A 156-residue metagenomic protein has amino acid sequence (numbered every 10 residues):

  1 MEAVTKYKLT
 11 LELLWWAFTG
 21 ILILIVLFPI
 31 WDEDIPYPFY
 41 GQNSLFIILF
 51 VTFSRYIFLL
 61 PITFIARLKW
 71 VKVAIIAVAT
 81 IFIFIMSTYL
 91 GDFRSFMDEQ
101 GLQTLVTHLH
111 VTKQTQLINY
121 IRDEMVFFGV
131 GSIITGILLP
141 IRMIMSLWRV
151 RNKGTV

Functional and structural regions predicted by a protein language model:
M1-E2, I65-I81: Alpha-helical transmembrane segments and their helix-start/interface "positive-inside/aromatic belt" motifs in integral
M1-T52: Transmembrane alpha-helical insertion/packing segments
T19-I25, L49-T52, A79-I85, T135 (+1 more regions): Helical transmembrane-bundle signal
L24-P36, I57-I62, S87-D92: Juxtamembrane "helix-exit" motif on the non-cytosolic side of transmembrane helices
L45-K72: Canonical alpha-helical transmembrane segments
S87-V111: Juxtamembrane non-transmembrane "cap" segments at the membrane-aqueous interface of multi-pass membrane proteins
K113-L138: Hydrophobic alpha-helical transmembrane segments
I134-V156: Cytosolic juxtamembrane helix at the C-terminal end of the final transmembrane segment
